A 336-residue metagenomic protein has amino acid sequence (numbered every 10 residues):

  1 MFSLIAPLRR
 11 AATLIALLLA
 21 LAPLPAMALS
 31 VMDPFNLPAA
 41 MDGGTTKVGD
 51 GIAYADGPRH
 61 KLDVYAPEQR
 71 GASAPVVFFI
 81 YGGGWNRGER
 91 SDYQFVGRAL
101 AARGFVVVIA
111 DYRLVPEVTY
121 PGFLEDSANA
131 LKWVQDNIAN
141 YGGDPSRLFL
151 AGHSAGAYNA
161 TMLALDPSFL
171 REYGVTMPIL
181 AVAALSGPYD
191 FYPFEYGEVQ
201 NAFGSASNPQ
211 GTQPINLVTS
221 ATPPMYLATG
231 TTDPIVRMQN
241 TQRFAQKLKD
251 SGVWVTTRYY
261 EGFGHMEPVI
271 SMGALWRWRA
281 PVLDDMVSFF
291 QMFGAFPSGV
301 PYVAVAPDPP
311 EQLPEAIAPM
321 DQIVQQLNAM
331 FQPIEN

Functional and structural regions predicted by a protein language model:
L29-G71: N-terminal cap/lid segment of alpha/beta-hydrolase-fold proteins
A39-M41, G57, G187-L217, P223: Mobile cap/lid helix-loop segments that gate and shape the active-site cleft of serine hydrolases
S73-G82: Short beta-strand element of the alpha/beta-hydrolase
S91-V108: Short amphipathic alpha-helix adjacent to the substrate-entry channel of hydrolases
T119-I138: Alpha/beta-hydrolase active-site loop
K132-G197, Q210: Primarily recognizes the serine-hydrolase "nucleophile elbow" in alpha/beta-hydrolase and SGNH/GDSL folds
L227-T229, D233: Short beta-strand/loop motif that positions the catalytic acidic residue of the alpha/beta-hydrolase fold
Q242, K249-N336: C-terminal catalytic histidine-bearing segment of alpha/beta-hydrolase fold enzymes
